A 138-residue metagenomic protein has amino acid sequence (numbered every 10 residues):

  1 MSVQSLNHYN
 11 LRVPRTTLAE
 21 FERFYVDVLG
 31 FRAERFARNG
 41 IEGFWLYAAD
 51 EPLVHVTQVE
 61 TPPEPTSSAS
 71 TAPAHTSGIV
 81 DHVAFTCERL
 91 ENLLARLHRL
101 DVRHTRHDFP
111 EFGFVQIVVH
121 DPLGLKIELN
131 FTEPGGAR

Functional and structural regions predicted by a protein language model:
M1-E22, D81-V83, G135-R138: N-terminal beta-strand motif that seeds the catalytic metal site of vicinal oxygen chelate
M1-Q4, L94-R138: Vicinal oxygen chelate
L11-V54: Core segments of cupin and vicinal oxygen chelate
R38-E42, I79, E111-V115: Short acidic/glycine-enriched loop/turn segments that link adjacent beta-strands
I41, P63-S70, G136-R138: A short, acidic/glycine-rich surface segment
E51-H55, G124-I127: Short, charged/polar, Gly/Pro-enriched secondary-structure boundary elements
V56-V59, P65, A69-G78: Helix-adjacent hinge/juxtasegments
P73-A95: Mid-chain, well-packed structural core segment of small domains
